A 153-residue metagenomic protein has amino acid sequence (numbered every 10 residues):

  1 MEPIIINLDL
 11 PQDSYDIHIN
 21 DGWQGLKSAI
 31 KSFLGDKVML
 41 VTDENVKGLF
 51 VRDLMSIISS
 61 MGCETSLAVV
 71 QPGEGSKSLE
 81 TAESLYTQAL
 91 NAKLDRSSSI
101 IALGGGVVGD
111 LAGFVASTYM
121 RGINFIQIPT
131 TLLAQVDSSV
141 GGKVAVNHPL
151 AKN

Functional and structural regions predicted by a protein language model:
M1-S99: ATP/NTP phosphate-donor binding region
D9, F114-N153: A glycine/threonine-rich phosphate-anchoring loop and its flanking beta-alpha core in nucleotide/phosphate-binding
L54, A112-V115: Hydrophobic residues within alpha-helices that form the first helical element adjacent to the glycine-rich loop
Q71, A102, T131: Residue-level "edge-of-site" marker
G106: Acidic-aromatic/histidine active-site loop/patch
G109: Catalytic nucleophile loop
